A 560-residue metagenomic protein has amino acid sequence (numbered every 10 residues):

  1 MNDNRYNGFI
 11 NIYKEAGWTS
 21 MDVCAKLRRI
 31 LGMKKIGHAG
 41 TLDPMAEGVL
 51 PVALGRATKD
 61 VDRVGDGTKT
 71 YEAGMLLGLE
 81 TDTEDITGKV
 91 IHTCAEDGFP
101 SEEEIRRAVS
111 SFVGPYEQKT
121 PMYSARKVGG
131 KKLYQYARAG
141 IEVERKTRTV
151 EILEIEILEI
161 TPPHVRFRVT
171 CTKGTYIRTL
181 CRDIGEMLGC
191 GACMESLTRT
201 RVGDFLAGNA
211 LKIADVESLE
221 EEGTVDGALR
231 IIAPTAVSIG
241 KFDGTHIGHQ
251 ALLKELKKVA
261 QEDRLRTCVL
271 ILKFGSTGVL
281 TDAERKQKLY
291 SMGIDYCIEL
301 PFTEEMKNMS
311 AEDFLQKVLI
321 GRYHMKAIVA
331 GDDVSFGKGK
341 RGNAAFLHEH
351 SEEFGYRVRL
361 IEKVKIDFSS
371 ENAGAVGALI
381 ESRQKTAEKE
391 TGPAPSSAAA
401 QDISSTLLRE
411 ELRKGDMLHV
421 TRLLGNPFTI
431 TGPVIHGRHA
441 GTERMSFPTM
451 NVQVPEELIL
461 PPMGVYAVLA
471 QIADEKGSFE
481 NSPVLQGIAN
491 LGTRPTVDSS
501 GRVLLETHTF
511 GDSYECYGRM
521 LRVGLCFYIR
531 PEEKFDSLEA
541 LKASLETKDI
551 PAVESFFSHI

Functional and structural regions predicted by a protein language model:
M1-L229: Catalytic/RNA-binding core of pseudouridine synthases
G40, I231-A283: N-terminal catalytic cores of NTP/NDP-binding nucleotidyl/phosphoryl-transfer enzymes
V52, A73, G130, L180 (+6 more regions): Residue-level signal for inorganic ion chemistry
T81-C94, M325-D332, Y356-L360, A400-S404: Acidic/polar active-site rim loop that often engages polyanionic ligands
C193-M194, D204-A207, G437-I560: Phosphate/ribose-recognition catalytic cores of enzymes acting on nucleotide-derived substrates
V202, K212-L219, R357-N490: Glycine-rich, Lys/Arg-enriched anion-binding loops that position phosphate/diphosphate groups for phosphoryl
F274-Y356: N-terminal Rossmann-like or analogous alpha/beta NTP/dinucleotide-binding catalytic cores that position adenine
